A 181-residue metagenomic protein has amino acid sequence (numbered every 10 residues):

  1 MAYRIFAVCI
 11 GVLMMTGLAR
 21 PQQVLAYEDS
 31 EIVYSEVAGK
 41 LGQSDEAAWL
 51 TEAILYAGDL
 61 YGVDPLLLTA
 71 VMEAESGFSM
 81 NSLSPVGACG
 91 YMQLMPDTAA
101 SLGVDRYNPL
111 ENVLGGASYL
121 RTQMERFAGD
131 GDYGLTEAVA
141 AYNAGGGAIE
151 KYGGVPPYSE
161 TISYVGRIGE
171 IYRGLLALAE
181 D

Functional and structural regions predicted by a protein language model:
M1-F6: Bacterial N-terminal signal peptides that target proteins for export
A7-G17: Bacterial N-terminal signal peptides
L18-Q22: Signal peptide cleavage region of secreted peptide precursors
V24-D181: Catalytic glycan-binding domains that act on GlcNAc-containing polysaccharides
